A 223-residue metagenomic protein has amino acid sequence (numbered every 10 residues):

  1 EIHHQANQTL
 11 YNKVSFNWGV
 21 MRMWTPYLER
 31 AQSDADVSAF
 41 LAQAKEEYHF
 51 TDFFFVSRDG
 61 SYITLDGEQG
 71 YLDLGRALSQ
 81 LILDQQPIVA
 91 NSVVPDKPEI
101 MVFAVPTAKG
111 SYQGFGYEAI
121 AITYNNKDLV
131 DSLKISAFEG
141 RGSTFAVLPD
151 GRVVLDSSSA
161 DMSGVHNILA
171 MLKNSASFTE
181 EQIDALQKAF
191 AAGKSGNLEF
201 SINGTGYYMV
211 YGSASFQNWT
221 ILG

Functional and structural regions predicted by a protein language model:
E1-A35: Juxtamembrane extracytoplasmic/periplasmic/luminal helical "stalk" adjacent to the first N-terminal
M21, T51-F55, G142-F145: Short, hydrophobic-rich beta-strand element in sensory/regulatory alpha-beta domains
D34-Y48, A119-M171: Solvent-exposed, extracytoplasmic
E47, Y62-S136: Extracytoplasmic/periplasmic ligand-binding sensor regions of membrane-associated signaling proteins
V56-E68, I100-A104, G151-S158, V210-Y211: Amphipathic coiled-coil signal-relay and dimerization helices
P87-S92, T144, H166-A176, N197: N-terminal sensory and localization modules of signal-transduction and trafficking proteins
L172-G223: Extracellular/periplasmic juxtamembrane segments that couple receptor/chemosensory ectodomains to their
